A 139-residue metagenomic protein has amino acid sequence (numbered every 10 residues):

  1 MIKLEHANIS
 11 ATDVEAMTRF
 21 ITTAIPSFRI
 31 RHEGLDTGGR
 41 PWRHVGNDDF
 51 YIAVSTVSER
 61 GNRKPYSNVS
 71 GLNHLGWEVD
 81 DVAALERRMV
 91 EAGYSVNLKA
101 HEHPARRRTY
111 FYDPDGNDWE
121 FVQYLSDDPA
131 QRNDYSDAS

Functional and structural regions predicted by a protein language model:
M1-T18, N73-L75, D127-S139: N-terminal beta-strand motif that seeds the catalytic metal site of vicinal oxygen chelate
L4-T12, R43-G46, R63-R88, R107-Y112 (+1 more regions): Vicinal oxygen chelate
N8-Y51: Core segments of cupin and vicinal oxygen chelate
M17-F20, L85-M89: Hydrophobic side chains in well-ordered alpha-helices
I30, R40, E59-K64, P129-Q131: A short, acidic/glycine-rich surface segment
R31, E86-S139: Vicinal oxygen chelate
A53-S55, E120: Conserved beta-strand in the GNAT
T56-R60, Y124: Acetyl-CoA-dependent GNAT
